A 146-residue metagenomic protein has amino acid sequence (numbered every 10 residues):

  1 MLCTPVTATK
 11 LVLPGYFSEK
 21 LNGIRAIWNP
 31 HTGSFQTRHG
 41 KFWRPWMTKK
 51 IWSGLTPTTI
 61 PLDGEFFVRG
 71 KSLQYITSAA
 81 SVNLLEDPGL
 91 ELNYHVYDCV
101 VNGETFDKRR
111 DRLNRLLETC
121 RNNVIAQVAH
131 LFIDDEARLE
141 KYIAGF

Functional and structural regions predicted by a protein language model:
M1-A8: Short, basic/low-complexity N-terminal boundary segments at the transition from targeting/disordered tails
T4, V101-N102, I133: Generic structural "secondary-structure junction" signal
A8-V124: Covalent nucleotidyltransferase
S18, V128-L131: Short amphipathic
H130-F146: Amphipathic alpha-helical
